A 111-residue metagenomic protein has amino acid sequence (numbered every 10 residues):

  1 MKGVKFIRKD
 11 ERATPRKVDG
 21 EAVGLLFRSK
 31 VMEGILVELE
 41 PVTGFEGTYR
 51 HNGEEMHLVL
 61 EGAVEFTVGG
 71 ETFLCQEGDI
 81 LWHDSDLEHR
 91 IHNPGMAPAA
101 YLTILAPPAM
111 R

Functional and structural regions predicted by a protein language model:
M1-E33: A short, N-terminal "cap"/entry segment at the start of jelly-roll beta-barrel domains of the cupin/DSBH fold
R16-K17, G24-F27, L36-V37, F45-H51 (+1 more regions): Short histidine-centered beta-strand/loop micro-motifs that create catalytic or ligand/metal-coordination sites
F27-E33, V42-L58, G69, E77: A short beta-loop-beta micro-motif enriched in histidine and acidic residues
P41, N52, E71, L87 (+1 more regions): A generic "binding-loop/recognition-motif" signal
F66: Short aromatic-centered micro-motifs
G69-S85: Short acidic-glycine-tyrosine-enriched beta hairpin
Q76, S85-R111: Ligand-binding loop in jelly-roll beta-barrel domains
